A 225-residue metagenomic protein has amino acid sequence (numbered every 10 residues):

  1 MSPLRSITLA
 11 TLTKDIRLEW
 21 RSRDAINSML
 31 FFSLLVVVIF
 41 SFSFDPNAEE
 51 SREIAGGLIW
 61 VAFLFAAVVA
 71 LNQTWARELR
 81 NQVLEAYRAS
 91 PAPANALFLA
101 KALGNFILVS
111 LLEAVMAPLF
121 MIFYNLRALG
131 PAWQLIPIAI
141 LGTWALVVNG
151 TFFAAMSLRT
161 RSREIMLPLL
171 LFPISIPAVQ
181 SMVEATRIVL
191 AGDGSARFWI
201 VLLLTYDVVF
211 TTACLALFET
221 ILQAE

Functional and structural regions predicted by a protein language model:
M1-M29: Aromatic- and glycine-rich beta-strand/loop motifs that create alpha-glucan
E19, V68-R88, A102: Transmembrane helix boundary and interhelical loop/hinge segments in multi-pass membrane proteins
R23-D45, W60-L64, L170-S181, Y206-A213: Hydrophobic alpha-helical transmembrane segments of multi-pass membrane transport/permease proteins
S43-I54, P118-I140, T186-I200, I221: Membrane-interfacial helix-loop-helix connectors in multipass membrane proteins
A55-L71: Long, hydrophobic alpha-helical segments
A92-M121: Selective transmembrane-helix segments that form parts of the transport pathway or gating/packing helices in multipass
I138-F172, Q223-E225: A structural motif at transmembrane helix-loop-helix junctions in multipass membrane proteins
D207-E225: Junction motif at the cytosolic side of a transmembrane helix
